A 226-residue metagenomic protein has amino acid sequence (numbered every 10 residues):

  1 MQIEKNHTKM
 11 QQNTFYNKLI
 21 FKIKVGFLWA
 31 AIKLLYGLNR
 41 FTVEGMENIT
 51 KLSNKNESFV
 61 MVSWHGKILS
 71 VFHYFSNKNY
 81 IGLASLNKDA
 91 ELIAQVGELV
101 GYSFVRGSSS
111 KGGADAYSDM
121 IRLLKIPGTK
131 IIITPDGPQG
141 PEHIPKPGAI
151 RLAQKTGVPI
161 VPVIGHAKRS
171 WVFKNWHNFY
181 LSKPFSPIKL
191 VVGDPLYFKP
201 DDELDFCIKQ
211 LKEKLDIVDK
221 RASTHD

Functional and structural regions predicted by a protein language model:
Q2-I23, F27-A30, L34, S76-K78 (+2 more regions): Non-catalytic C-terminal accessory region of glycerolipid acyltransferases and related lyso-lipid remodeling enzymes
K33-S58, H65-S70: A short, well-structured juxtamembrane/interface segment
R40-G45, D115, V172-K174: Short gly/ser/thr-rich secondary-structure transition/capping motifs
T42, S110-A114, E142: A conditional alpha-helix N-cap/helix-loop micro-motif detector
T42-E44, V105, V191: General small-molecule cofactor/ligand-binding pocket signal
N56-V62, G128-I131: Pre-Walker A (Motif I) flank of P-loop NTPase domains
S58-K111, T156, V172: Catalytic core of membrane glycerolipid acyltransferases/transacylases, capturing the structured, soluble-facing
A90-A94, D115-L124: Short, charged beta->alpha transition segments
